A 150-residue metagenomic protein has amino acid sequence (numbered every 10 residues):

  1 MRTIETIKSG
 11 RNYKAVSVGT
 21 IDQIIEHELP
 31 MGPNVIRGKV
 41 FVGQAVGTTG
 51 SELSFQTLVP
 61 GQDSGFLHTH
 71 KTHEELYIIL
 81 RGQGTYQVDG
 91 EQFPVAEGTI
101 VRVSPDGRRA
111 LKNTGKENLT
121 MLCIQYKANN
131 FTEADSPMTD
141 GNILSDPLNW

Functional and structural regions predicted by a protein language model:
M1-G50, T132, S136-W150: A short, N-terminal "cap"/entry segment at the start of jelly-roll beta-barrel domains of the cupin/DSBH fold
N34, V46-G50, K71, V95 (+1 more regions): A generic fold-level signal
V35-V40, S54-H70: Conserved short histidine dyad/triad with adjacent acidic residue
T49, T85, P105-F131: Ligand-binding loop in jelly-roll beta-barrel domains
S54-Q56, Y77, L122: Conserved hydrophobic/aromatic positions in well-ordered beta-strands
T72-E74, I78-G84, D89: Glycine- and acidic-residue-biased ligand/ion/polar-headgroup-sensing regions
G90, G115, D135: Short, flexible helix/strand-to-coil boundary loops that buttress conserved ligand/catalytic motifs in alpha/beta
G90-D106: Short acidic-glycine-tyrosine-enriched beta hairpin
